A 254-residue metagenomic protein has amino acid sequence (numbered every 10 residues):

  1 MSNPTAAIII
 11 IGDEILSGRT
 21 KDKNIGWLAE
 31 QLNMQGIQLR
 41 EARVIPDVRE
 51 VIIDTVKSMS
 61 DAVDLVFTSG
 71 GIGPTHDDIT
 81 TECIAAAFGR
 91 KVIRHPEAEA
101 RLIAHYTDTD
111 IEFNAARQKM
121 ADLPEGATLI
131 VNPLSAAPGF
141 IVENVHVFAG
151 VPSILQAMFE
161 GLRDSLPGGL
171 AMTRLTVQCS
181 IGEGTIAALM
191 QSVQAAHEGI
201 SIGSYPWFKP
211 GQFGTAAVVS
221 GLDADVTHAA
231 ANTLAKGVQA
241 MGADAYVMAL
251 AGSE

Functional and structural regions predicted by a protein language model:
S2-A42, P46-D47, D225-N232: Glycine-rich phosphate/diphosphate-binding loop of Rossmann-like nucleotide-binding domains
N3-A6, D61-V63, P124-G126, A136-A137 (+3 more regions): Short coil/turn connectors at secondary-structure junctions
I11-D13, T68-I72, H76, G150 (+1 more regions): Glycine-rich beta-strand-to-loop/alpha-helix junction loops that act as flexible
G26-I79, A86, T107: N-terminal small/polar loop signature for handling phosphorylated ligands or for N-terminal nucleophile
V44-D47, E97, Q118, I181: Short beta->alpha linker loops
V51-D54, D78-G169: Proline/glycine-rich low-complexity loops and linkers
N144-G237: An accessory alpha-helical subdomain
G237-E254: Conserved short beta-strand edge segments in small beta-sheet-based binding/regulatory domains
